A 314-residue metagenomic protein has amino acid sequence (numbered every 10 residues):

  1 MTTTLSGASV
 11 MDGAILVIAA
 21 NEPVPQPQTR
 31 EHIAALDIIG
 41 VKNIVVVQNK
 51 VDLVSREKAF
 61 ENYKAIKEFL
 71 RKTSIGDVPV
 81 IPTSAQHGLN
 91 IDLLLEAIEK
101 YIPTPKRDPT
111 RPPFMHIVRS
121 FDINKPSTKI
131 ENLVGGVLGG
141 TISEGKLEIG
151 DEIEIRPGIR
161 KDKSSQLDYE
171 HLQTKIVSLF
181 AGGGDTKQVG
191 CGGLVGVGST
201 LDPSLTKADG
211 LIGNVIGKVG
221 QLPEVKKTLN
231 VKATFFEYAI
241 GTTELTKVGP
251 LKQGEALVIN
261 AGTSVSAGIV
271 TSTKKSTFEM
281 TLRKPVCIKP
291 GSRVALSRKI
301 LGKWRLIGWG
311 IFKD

Functional and structural regions predicted by a protein language model:
M1-T2, S9-I33, D37-F60: Conserved Switch II/interswitch segment of TRAFAC-class P-loop GTPases
T3, Q28-A35, E61-F69, L93-Y101: Alpha-helical scaffold elements adjacent to nucleotide-binding pockets in ATP/GTP-utilizing enzyme cores
L5, T128-I130, S272: Short coil/turn segments at secondary-structure boundaries
L16, V46, R119, G135 (+7 more regions): Preference for bulky hydrophobic residues occupying beta-strand positions in well-ordered beta-sheet regions
A19-N21, I44-F60, V80-I91, G213 (+2 more regions): G-domain G4 guanine-recognition motif of GTPases
P27-R30, S55-F60, I91-L95, T128-I130 (+2 more regions): Short acidic, glycine/serine/threonine-rich loops at helix termini
V54-R56, E68, P203-D314: C-terminal effector modules of nucleic-acid-centric enzymes and ribosome-associated factors
E68-L211, V215-K218, L222, K227-K232: Conserved catalytic-core segments of large NTP-driven translation/proteostasis enzymes
